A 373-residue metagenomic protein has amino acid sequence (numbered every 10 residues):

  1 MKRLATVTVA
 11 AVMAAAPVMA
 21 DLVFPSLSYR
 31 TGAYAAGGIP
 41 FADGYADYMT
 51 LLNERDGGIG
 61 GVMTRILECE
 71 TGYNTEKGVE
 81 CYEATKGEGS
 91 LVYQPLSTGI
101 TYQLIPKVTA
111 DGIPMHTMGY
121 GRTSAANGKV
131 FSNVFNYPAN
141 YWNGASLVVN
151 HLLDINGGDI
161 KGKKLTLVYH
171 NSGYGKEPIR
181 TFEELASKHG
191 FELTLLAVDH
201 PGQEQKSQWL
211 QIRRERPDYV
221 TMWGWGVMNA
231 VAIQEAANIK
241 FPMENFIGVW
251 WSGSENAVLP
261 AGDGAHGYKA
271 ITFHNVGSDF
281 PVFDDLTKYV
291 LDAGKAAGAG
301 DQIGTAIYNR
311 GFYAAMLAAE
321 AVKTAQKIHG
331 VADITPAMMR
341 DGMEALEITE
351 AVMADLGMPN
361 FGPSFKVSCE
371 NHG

Functional and structural regions predicted by a protein language model:
V12-A20: Sec/Tat signal peptide C-region and signal peptidase I cleavage site
D21-F41, L96, K164-H170: Short beta-strand segments enriched in small/hydrophobic residues
V23, A36-A46, R55-G128, Y137 (+2 more regions): Beta-alpha junction/loop-to-helix N-cap segments that form part of ligand/metal-binding clefts
T71, M115-T117, R122-A126, P201 (+2 more regions): Venus flytrap/periplasmic-binding-protein-like
K77, T123-S124, S132-K240, G277-D284: Extracellular/periplasmic Venus flytrap/periplasmic-binding protein
T85-T98, H116-M118, K164-V168, L195 (+4 more regions): Periplasmic-binding protein-like
A236-F312: Extracellular/periplasmic periplasmic-binding protein-like sensory domains
K295-Y308, A319-G373: Segments of small-molecule ligand-sensing domains
